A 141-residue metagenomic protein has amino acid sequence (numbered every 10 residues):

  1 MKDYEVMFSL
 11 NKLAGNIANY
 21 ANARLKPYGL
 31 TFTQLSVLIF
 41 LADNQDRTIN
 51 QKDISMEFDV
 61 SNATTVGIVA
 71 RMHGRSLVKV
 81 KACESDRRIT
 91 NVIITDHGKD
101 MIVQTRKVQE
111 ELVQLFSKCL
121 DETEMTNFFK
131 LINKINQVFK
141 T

Functional and structural regions predicted by a protein language model:
M1-Y28: N-terminal leader segment of winged-helix/HTH proteins
N11, I39-D46, R106, N133: Short, locally clustered residues in the helix-turn-helix/winged-helix DNA-binding domain
L13, I17, F58, M101 (+3 more regions): Alpha-helical linker/hinge and terminal dimerization helices associated with HTH transcriptional regulators
N19-S61: N-terminal helix-turn-helix DNA-binding core of bacterial DNA-binding proteins
A70-K130: Charged, amphipathic alpha-helical coiled-coil/dimerization segments
T126-T141: Exposed, interaction-prone assembly regions rather than primary DNA-binding/catalytic cores
